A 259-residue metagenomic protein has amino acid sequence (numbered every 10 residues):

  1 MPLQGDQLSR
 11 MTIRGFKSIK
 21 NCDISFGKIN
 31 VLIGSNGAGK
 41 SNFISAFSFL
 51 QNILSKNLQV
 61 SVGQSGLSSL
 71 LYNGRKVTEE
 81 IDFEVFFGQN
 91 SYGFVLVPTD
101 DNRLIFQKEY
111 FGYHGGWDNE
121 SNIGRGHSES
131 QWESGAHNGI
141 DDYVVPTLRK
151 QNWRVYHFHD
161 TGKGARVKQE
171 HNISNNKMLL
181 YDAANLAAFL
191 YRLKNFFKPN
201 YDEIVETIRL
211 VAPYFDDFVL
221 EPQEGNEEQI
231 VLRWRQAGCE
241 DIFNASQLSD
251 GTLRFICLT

Functional and structural regions predicted by a protein language model:
M1-K20: N-terminal pre-Walker A segment at the start of P-loop NTPase domains
R14, F86, V97, G112-H114 (+1 more regions): A generic structural motif
D23-S25: ABC ATPase nucleotide-binding domain
G27-S65, E109, D182-A184, F255-T259: Phosphate-binding glycine-rich loops of NTP-binding sites
G34, F189, E240-N244: Short small-residue beta-strand/loop micro-motif enriched in glycine and branched aliphatics
I44-R103: Conserved P-loop NTP-binding catalytic core
G88-L210, Y214-L220: Electropositive, glycine-dotted interaction segments that contact anionic polymers or phosphate-rich ligands
E206-T259: Conserved ABC ATPase signature
